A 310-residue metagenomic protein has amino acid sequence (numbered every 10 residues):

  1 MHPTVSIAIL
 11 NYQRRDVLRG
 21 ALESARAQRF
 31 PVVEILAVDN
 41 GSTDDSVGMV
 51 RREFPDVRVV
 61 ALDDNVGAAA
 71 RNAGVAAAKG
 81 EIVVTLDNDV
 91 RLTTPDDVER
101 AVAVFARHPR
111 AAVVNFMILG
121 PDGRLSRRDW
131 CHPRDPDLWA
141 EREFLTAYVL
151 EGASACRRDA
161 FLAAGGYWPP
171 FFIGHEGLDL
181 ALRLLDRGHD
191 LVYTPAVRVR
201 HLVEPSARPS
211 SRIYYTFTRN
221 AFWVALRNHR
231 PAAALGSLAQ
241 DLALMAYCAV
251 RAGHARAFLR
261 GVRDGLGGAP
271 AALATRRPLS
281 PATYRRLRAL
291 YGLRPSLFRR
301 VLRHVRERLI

Functional and structural regions predicted by a protein language model:
E23-V32: Short, acidic, metal-binding catalytic loop of nucleotide-sugar glycosyltransferases
S24, D39-V47, R91: A conserved acidic beta->alpha catalytic loop
A61-A78, T94: Glycine-rich, basic loop-to-helix element that forms the pyrophosphate-binding segment of sugar-nucleotide handling
V83: Short aromatic/hydrophobic "clamp" motif used to bind/position activated sugar donors
T94-S126: Conserved donor NDP-sugar-binding/catalytic core segment of glycosyltransferases
F116, W130-A147: Short, flexible, basic/aromatic active-site loop/helix in glycosyltransferases
Y148-C156, A160-G165, P170-R198: A short, conserved alpha-helix in the catalytic core of glycosyltransferases
A233-I310: Non-catalytic, C-terminal membrane-associated alpha-helical segments of glycosyltransferases
